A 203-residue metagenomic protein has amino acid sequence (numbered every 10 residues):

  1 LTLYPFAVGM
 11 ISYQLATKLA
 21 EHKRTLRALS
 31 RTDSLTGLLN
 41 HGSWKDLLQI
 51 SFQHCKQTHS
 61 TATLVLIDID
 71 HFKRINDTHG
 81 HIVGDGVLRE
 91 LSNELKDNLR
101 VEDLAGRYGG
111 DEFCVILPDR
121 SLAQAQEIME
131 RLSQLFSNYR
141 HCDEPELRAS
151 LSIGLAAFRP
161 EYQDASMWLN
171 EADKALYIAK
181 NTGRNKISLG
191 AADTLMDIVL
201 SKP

Functional and structural regions predicted by a protein language model:
L1-S34, S43-Q53, D103-L104, I116: Signal-transducing coiled-coil linker helices
R27-D46, I67-H81, R89: Conserved nucleotide-binding and Mg2+-coordinating catalytic segments in signaling enzymes
W44, L48, V65, V87-L88 (+3 more regions): Heptad-repeat coiled-coil signal-transmission/dimerization helices
L47-H79, L95, G106: Active-site-proximal structural segments of metal-dependent nucleotidyl cyclase/transferase enzymes
L64, F113, L151-L155: A structural signal for short, well-ordered beta-strand segments
H81, L122, Q126-E130, F158-P203: Catalytic-core segments of nucleotide cyclases and related cyclic-nucleotide turnover enzymes
V83-L104, E112, P118, R131 (+1 more regions): Active-site-proximal alpha-helical element of nucleotidyl cyclase-like catalytic domains and analogous helices
L104-R107, L147: A short pre-motif secondary-structure segment
